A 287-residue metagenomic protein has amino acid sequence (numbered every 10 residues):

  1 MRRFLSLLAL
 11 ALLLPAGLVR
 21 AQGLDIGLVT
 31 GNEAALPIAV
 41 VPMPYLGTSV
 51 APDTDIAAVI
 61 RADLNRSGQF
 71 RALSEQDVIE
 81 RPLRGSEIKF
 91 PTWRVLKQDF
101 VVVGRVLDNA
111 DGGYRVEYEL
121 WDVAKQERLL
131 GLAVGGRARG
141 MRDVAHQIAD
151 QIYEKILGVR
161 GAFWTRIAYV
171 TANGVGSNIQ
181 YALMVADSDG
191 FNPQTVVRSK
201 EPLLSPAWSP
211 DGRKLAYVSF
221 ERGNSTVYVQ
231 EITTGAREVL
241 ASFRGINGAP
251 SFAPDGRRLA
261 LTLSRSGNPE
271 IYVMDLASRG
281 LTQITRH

Functional and structural regions predicted by a protein language model:
S6-A16: Bacterial N-terminal signal peptides
D25-P91, V102-D108: Short beta-strand->alpha-helix linker/helix-N-cap micro-motif that forms a surface specificity/interaction loop
G85-Q151: Amphipathic beta-strand/beta-sheet edge segments enriched in Tyr/Trp
A124, D187-F191, E231-G235, D275-R279: Short loop/turn segments that connect beta-strands within beta-propeller blades
R160, A172-A182, R198-E201, V218-Y228 (+4 more regions): A flexible loop/linker signature enriched in serine peptidases of the S9 family
G161-F163, P210-D211, P254-D255: Residue-level detector of Asp-centered blade-edge/turn motifs that repeat once per structural unit in beta-propeller
I167, G212-A216, G256-A260: Hydrophobic beta-strand positions that form the internal "hydrophobic ladder" of WD40/Gbeta-like beta-propeller blades
